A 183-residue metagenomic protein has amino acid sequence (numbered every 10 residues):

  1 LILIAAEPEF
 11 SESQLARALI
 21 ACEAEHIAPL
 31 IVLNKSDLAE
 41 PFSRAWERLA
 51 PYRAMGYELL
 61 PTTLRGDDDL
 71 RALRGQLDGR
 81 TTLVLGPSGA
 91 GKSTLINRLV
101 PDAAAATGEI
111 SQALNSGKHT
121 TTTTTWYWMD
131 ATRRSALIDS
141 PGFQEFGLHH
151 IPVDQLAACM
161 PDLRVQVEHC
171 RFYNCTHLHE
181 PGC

Functional and structural regions predicted by a protein language model:
L1-L3: Terminal, basic amphipathic appendages of nucleotide-handling enzymes
A5-A6, S11-S13, I20-A21, E25-L30 (+6 more regions): Helix-rich effector regions associated with P-loop NTPase G domains
L38-A90: Canonical P-loop GTPase G-domain recognition
T81-V84, G89, S93-N97, T125 (+1 more regions): Conserved active-site beta-strand-loop modules that form the wall/rim of enzyme catalytic pockets and either contain
K92-G108: A conserved segment at the C-terminal end of the G1
